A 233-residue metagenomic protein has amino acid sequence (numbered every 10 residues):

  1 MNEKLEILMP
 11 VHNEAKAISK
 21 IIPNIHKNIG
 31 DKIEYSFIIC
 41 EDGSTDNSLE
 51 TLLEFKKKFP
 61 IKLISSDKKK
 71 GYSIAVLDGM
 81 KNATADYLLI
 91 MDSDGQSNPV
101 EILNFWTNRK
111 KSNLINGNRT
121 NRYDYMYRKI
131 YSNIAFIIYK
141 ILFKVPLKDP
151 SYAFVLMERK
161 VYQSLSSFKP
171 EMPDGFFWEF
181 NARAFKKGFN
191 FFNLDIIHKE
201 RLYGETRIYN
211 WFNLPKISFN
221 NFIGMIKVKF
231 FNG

Functional and structural regions predicted by a protein language model:
M1-L5, K16, K144, F168-G233: Hydrophobic helical membrane-anchoring modules
E3-L5, H26-I38, P60-K62: Short loop->beta transition adjacent to catalytic acidic/histidine clusters or analogous donor-positioning motifs
E14-N28: Short, well-formed alpha-helical segments that are part of the catalytic scaffolds of diverse glycosyltransferases
Y35-I38, L49-N82: Conserved donor nucleotide-binding strand/loop of the catalytic core
E41-E50, G95: A conserved acidic beta->alpha catalytic loop
D42-G43, D67-K70, S93: Conserved short acidic donor-positioning loop in nucleotide-sugar-dependent glycosyltransferases
S66-N82, Y87, P99-D174, K199-F222: Acceptor/aglycone-binding surface of glycosyltransferases and processive sugar-polymer synthases
